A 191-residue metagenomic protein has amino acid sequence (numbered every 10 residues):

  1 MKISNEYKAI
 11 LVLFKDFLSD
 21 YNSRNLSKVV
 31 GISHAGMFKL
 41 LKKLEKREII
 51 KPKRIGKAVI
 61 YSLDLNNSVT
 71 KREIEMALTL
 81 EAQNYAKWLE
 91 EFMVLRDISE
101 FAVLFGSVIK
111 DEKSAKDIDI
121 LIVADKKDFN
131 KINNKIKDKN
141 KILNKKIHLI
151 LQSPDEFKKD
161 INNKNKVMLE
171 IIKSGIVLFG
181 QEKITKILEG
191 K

Functional and structural regions predicted by a protein language model:
M1-I98, I109-A115, A124-K191: Catalytic core of pol beta-like nucleotidyltransferases
